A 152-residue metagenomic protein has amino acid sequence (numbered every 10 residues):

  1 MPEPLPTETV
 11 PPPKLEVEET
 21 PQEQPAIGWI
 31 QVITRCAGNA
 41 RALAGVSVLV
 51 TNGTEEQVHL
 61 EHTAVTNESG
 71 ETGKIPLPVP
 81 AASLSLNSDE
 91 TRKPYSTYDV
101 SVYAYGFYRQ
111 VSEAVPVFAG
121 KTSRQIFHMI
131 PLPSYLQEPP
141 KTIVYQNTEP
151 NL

Functional and structural regions predicted by a protein language model:
M1-A42, V58, A64, Q137 (+1 more regions): Beta-strand-rich domain onsets/edges
V46-G53, V100: Hydrophobic beta-strand segments
L49, V79, V115-P116: A generic structural motif
T51-E56, Y105-F107: Change "in extracellular beta-sheet-rich domains … of secreted and cell-surface proteins" to "in beta-sheet-rich domains
E56-L86: Short, acidic Ser/Thr/Gly-rich low-complexity loop/linker segments typical of extracellular and cell-surface proteins
T72-G73, E113, S123-Q125: Short strand-edge motifs at loop-to-beta-strand transitions and within beta-strands of extracellular beta-rich domains
L86-A114: A short, solvent-exposed loop/turn motif at the edges and junctions of modular extracellular/periplasmic domains
A114-G120, H128-L132: Short beta-strand edge segments in extracellular beta-sheet folds
